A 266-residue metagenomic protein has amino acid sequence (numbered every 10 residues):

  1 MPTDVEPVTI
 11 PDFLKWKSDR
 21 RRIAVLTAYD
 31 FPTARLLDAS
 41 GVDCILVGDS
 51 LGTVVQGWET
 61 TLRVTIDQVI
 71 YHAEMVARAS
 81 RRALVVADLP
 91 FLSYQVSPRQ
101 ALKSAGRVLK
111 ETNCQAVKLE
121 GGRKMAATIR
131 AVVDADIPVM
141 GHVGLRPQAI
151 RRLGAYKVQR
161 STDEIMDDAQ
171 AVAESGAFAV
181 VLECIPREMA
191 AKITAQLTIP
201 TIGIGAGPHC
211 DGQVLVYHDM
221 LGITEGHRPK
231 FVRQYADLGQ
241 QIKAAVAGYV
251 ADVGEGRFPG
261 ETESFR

Functional and structural regions predicted by a protein language model:
P2-K230, A236-R266: Alpha/beta enzyme core
